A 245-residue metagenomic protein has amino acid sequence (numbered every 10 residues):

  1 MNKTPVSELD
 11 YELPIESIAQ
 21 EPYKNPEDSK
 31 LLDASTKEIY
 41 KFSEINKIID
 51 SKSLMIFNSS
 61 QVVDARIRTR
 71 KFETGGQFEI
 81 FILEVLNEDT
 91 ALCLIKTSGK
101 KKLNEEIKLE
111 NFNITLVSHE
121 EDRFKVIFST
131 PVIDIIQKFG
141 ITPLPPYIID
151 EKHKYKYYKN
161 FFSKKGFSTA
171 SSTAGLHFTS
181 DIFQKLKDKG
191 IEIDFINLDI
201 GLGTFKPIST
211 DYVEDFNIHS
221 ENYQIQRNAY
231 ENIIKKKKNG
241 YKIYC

Functional and structural regions predicted by a protein language model:
M1-C245: Surface-exposed, charge/polar-rich loops and edge strands
